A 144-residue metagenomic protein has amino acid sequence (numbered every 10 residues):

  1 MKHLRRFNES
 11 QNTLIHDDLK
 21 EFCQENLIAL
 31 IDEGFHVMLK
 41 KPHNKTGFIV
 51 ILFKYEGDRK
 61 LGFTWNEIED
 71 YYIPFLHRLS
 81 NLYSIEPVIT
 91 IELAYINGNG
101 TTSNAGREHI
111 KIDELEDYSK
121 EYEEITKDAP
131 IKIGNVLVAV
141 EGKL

Functional and structural regions predicted by a protein language model:
M1-T13: Short acidic, low-complexity intrinsically disordered linear motifs used for protein-protein interactions
L19-K20, Q24, E69-Y72: Short amphipathic alpha-helical segments that mediate assembly, nucleic-acid/protein binding, or membrane association
C23-K45: Long, compositionally biased low-complexity segments enriched in polar/charged residues
H36-M38, T90, K132, L137: Ser/Thr- (and often Asn-) enriched beta-sheet segments in non-cytosolic proteins
P42-H43, K54-G57, L137, E141-L144: Short, flexible beta-strand-to-coil junctions
G47, I51-P130: Acidic, low-complexity, intrinsically disordered interaction modules
E124-L144: Acidic, proline/glycine-rich low-complexity IDRs
